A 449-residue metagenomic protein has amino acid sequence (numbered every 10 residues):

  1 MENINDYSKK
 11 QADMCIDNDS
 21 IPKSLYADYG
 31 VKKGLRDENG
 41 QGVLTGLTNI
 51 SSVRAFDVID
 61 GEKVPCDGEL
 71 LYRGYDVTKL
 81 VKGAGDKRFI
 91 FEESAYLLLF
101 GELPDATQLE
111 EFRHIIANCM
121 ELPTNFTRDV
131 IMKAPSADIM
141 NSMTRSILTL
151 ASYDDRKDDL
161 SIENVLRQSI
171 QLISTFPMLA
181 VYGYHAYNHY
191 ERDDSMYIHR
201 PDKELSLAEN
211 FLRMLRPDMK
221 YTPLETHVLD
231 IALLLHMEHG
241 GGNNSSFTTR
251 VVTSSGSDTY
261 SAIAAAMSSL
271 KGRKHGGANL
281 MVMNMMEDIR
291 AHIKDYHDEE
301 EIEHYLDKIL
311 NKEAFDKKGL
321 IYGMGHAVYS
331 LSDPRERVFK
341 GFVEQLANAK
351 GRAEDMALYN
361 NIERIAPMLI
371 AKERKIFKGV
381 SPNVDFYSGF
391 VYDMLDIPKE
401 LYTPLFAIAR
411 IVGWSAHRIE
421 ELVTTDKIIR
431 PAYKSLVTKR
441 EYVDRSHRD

Functional and structural regions predicted by a protein language model:
M1-D449: Non-transmembrane, aqueous-exposed alpha-helical and coiled segments at domain scale
